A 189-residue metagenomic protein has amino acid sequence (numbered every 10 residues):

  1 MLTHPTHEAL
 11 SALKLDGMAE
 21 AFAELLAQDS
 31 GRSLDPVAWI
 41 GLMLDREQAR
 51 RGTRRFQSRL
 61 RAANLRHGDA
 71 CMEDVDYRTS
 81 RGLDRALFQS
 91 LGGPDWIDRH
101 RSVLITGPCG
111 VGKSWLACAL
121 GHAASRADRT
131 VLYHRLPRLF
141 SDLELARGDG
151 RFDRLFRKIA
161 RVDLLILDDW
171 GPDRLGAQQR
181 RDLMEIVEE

Functional and structural regions predicted by a protein language model:
H7, S11, D16-G68: Interdomain "pre-motor" coupling segment immediately N-terminal to P-loop NTPase/helicase cores
L13-D16, L25-Q28, R46, R50 (+8 more regions): Conserved, well-folded catalytic cores of nucleic-acid-processing and energy-transducing macromolecular machines
G41-D95, R99-S102: AAA+ P-loop ATPase motor domain of ring mechanoenzymes
L83-R161: Conserved P-loop
Y133-H134, L165-L167, E189: Structural recognition of the conserved hydrophobic beta-strand(s) that form the central parallel beta-sheet of P-loop
K158-L175: Conserved P-loop NTPase "ATPase switch" module shared by AAA+ and STAND
G171-E189: Conserved catalytic/switch belt of AAA+ P-loop NTPases
